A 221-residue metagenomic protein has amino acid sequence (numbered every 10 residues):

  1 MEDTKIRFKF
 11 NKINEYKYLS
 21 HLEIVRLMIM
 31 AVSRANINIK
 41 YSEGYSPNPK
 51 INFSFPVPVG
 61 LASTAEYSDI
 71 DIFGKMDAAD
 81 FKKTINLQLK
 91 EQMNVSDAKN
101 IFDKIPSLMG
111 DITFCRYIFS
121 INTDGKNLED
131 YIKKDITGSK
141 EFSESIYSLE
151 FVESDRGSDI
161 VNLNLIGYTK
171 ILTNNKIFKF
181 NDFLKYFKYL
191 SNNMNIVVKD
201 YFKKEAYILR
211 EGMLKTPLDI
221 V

Functional and structural regions predicted by a protein language model:
D3-T4, K9-N11, E15, R34: Extended, well-folded interaction surfaces typified by the phenylalanyl-tRNA synthetase beta subunit core
F10-K12, I70-M76, F119-D124, L165-N175: Short beta-strand-to-loop capping motifs
Y18-L22, K75, A79-D80, K126 (+1 more regions): Ordered, soluble secondary-structure elements with a strong preference for glycine-centered loop motifs and nearby
K40-I72: Short, charge-patterned binding micro-sites
T64-I118: Ordered, amphipathic secondary-structure segments that act as subunit-interaction surfaces in large macromolecular
I105-T123, Y207-V221: Short, low-order "capping/linker" segments at domain edges
K133-V221: Core RNA-modification/binding signature centered on pseudouridine synthases
